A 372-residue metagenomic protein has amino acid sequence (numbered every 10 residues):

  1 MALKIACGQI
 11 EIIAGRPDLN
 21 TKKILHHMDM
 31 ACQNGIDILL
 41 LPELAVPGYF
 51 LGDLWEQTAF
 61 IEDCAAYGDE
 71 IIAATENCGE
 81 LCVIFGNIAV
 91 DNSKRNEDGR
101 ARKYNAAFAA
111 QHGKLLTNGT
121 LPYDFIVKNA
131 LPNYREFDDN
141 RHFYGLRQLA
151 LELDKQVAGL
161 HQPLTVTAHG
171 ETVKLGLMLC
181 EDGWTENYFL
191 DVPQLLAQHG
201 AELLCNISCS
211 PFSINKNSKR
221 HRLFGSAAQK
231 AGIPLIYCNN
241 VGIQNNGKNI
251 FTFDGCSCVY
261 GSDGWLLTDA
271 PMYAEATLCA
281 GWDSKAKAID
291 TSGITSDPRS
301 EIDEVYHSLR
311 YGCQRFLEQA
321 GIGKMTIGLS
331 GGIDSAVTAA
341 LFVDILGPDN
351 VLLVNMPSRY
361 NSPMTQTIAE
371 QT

Functional and structural regions predicted by a protein language model:
M1-G328, A339-N355, Y360, M364: Enzyme catalytic cores with a strong preference for nitrogen-chemistry domains
G332: ATP/NTP phosphate-donor binding region
S335: Catalytic nucleophile loop
P363-T372: Glycine-rich phosphate-binding loop and adjoining beta1-alpha1-beta2 segment of Rossmann-like nucleotide-binding folds
